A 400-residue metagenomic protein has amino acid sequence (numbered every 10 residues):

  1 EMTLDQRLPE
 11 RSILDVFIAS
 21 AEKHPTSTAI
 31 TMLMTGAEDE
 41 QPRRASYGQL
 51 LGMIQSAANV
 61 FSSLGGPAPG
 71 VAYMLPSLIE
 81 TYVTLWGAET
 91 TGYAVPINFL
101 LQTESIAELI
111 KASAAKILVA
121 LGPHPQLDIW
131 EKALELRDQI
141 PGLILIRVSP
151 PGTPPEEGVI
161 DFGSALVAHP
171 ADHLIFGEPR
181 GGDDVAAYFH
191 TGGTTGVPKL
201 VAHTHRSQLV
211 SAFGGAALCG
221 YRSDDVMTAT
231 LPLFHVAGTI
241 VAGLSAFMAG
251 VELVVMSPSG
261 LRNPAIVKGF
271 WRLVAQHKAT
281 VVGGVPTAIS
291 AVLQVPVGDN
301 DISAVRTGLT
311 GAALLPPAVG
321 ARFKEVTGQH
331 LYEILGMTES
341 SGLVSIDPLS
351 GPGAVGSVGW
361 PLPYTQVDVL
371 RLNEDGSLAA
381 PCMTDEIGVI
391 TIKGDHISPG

Functional and structural regions predicted by a protein language model:
L8-E10, P25-T28, T153, E157-I160 (+3 more regions): Conserved pre-ATP/AMP-binding loop-to-beta segment of ANL
P9, T26-G66, A72-L78, Y82-L85 (+4 more regions): Conserved AMP-binding/adenylate-forming core of the ANL superfamily
S62, L85-G92, K111-A112, H235 (+2 more regions): Short hydrophobic alpha-helices that are characteristic scaffold elements of the AMP-binding
L75, V95-K111, G122-D128, V251-Q276: ATP-dependent adenylate-forming carboxylate-activation enzymes
Y93-S164: Structural core segment of the AMP-binding/adenylate-forming
A120-K132, P258-G260, H277-R322, H330-S340: Adenylate-forming
L209-V226, F234-T280, I289, V295 (+1 more regions): Conserved AMP-binding/adenylation subdomain of ANL enzymes
T307-G308, L315, V319-I334, E339-G400: Conserved AMP-binding/adenylate-forming
